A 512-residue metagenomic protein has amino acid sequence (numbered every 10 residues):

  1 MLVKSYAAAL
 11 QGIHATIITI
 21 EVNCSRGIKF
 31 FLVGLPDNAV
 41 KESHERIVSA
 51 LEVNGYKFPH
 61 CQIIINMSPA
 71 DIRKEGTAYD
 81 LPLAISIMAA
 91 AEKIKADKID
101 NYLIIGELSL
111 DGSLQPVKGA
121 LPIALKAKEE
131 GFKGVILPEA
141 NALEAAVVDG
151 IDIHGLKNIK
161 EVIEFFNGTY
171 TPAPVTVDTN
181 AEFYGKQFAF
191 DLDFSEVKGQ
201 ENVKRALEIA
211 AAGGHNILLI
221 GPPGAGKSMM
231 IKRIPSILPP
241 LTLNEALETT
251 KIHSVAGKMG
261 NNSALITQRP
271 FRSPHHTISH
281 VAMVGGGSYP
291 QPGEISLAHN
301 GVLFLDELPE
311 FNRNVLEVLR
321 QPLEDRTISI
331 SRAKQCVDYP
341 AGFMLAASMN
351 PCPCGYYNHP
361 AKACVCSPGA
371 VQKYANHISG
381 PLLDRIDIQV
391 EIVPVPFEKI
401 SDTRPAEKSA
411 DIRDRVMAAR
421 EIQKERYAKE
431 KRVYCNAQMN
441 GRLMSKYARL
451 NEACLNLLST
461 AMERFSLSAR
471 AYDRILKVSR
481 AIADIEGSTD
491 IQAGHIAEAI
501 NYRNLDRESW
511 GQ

Functional and structural regions predicted by a protein language model:
M1-L218, A225-S228, A471-Y472, T489-Q512: Peripheral, non-AAA+ core regions of ATP-driven protein-machinery
I18-C24, M283, D387-V390: Short beta-strand elements
R26, F58-C61, K98-I99, E129-G131 (+9 more regions): Short loop/turn elements that form and flank the Walker-type P-loop nucleotide-binding site in RecA-like NTPase cores
A39-H44, P59, N66-G76, Y289-P290 (+1 more regions): Basic, amphipathic alpha-helical bundle interface domains used for macromolecular binding and assembly
Y170-I209, G213, P240-I295: P-loop NTPase nucleotide-binding/switch module
L219-G260, D325: Walker A/P-loop
N300, D306-E307, V318: Walker B catalytic acidic pair
